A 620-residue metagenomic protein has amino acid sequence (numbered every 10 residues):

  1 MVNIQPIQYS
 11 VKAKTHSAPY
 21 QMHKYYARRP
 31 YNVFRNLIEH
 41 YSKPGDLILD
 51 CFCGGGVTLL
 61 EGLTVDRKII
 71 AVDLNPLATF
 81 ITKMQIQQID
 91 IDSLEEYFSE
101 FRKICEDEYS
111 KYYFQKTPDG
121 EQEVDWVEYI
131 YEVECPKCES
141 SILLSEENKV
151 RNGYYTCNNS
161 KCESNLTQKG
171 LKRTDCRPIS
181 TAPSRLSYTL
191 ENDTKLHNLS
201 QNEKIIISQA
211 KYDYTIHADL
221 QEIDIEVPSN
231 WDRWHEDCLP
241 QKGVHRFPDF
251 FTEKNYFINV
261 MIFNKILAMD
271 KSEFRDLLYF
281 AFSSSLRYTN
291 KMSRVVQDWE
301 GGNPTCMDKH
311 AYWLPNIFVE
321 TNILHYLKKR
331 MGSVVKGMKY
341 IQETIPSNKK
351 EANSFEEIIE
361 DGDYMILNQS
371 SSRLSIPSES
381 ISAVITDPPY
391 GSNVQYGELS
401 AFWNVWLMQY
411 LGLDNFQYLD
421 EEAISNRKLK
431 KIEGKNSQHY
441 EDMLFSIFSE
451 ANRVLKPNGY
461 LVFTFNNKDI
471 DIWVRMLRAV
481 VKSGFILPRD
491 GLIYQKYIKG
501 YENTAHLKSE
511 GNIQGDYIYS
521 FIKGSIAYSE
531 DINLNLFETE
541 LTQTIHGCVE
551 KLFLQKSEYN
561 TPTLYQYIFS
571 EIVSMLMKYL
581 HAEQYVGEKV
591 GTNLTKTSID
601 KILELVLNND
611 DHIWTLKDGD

Functional and structural regions predicted by a protein language model:
M1-I48, L63-P377, Y396-E433, I447 (+8 more regions): Nucleic-acid modification enzymes, centered on SAM-dependent nucleic-acid methyltransferases
P44, Q409-Y410, E450, L455-L461: Short glycine-dipeptide loop
F52-G56: Class I SAM-dependent methyltransferase "Motif I" SAM/SAH-binding loop
V384-I385: Hydrophobic beta-strand segment of the Class I
G412-Q417, G459-F465: Conserved beta-strand signature within the Rossmann-like core of class I S-adenosyl-L-methionine
E441-P457, K482: A short glycine-rich, Lys/Arg-flanked "PGG" loop and its adjoining helix->strand segment in the class I
R475-R478: Conserved helicase motor "Helicase C" RecA-like lobe of SF1/SF2 P-loop NTPases
